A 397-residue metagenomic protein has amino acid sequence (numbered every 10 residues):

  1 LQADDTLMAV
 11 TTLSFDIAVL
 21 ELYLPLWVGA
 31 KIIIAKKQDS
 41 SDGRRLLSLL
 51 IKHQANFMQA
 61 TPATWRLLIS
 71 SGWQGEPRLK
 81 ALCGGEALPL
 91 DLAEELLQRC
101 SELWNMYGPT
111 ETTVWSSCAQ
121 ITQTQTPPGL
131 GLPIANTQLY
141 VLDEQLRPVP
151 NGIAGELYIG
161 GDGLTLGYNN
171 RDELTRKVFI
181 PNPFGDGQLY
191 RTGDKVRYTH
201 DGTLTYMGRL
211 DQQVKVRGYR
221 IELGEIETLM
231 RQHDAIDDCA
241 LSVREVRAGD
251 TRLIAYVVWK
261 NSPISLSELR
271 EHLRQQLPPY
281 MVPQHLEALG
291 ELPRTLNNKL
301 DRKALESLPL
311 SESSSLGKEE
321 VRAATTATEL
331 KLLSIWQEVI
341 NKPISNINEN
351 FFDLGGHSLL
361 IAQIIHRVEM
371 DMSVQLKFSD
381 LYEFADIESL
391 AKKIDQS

Functional and structural regions predicted by a protein language model:
L1-N151, E156-T165, F184-Y190, Q213-V214 (+2 more regions): Motif- and composition-driven signal specific to adenylation
L24-L26, L241, L286, V368-E369: Short hydrophobic alpha-helical segments of the AMP-binding
G29, G85, D194, G202 (+1 more regions): Conserved G/P- and acidic residue-centered "switch" motifs that form tight phosphate/ATP-binding loops in soluble
E102-N105, Q120-A323, E329, L333 (+3 more regions): AMP-dependent adenylate-forming
I221-E225, L330-Q337, E349-S373, A385 (+1 more regions): Phosphopantetheine-attachment site and its flanking helix in carrier
R274-M281, I340, E383, S397: A short N-terminal helical cap/helix-turn-helix that marks the beginning of AMP-binding/adenylate-forming
L310, L333-I344: Amphipathic, well-packed alpha-helical segments that form the structural scaffold of globular domains
